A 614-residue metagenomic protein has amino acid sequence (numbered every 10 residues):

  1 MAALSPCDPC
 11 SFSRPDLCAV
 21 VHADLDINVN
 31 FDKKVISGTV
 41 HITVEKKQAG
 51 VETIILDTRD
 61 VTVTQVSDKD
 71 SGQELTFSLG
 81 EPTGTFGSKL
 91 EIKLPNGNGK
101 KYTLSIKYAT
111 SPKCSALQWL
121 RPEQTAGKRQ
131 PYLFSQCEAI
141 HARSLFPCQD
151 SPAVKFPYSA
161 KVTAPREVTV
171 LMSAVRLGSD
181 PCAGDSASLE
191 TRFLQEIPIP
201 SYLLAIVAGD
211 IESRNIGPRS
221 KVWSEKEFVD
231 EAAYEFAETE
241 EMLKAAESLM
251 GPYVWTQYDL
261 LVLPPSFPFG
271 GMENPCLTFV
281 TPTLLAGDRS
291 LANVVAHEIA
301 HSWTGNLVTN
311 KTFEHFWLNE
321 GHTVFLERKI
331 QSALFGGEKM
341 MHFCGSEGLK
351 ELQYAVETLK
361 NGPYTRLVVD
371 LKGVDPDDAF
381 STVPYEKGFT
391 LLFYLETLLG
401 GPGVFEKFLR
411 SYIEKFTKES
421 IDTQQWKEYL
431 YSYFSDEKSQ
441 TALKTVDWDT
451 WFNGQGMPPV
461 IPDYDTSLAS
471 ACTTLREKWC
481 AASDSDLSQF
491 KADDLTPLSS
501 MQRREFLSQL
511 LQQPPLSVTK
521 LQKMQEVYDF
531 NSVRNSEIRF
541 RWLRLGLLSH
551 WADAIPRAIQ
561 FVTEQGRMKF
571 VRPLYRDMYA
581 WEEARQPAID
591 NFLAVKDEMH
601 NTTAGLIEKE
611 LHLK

Functional and structural regions predicted by a protein language model:
M1-T256, L260, V356, D378-V383: Acidic/His-enriched low-complexity segments
V61, V168, L284-L285, L547: Hydrophobic pocket-lining residues within nucleotide cofactor-binding pockets
F193, V222-D486: Hydrophobic alpha-helical and helix-loop surface patches within well-folded domains that function as non-catalytic
E196, L263, D577: Short, loop-centered acidic/histidine patches that primarily coordinate divalent metals
S381-G388, T397, F405-E406, I413-Q424 (+1 more regions): Long, ordered, helix-rich scaffold segments
